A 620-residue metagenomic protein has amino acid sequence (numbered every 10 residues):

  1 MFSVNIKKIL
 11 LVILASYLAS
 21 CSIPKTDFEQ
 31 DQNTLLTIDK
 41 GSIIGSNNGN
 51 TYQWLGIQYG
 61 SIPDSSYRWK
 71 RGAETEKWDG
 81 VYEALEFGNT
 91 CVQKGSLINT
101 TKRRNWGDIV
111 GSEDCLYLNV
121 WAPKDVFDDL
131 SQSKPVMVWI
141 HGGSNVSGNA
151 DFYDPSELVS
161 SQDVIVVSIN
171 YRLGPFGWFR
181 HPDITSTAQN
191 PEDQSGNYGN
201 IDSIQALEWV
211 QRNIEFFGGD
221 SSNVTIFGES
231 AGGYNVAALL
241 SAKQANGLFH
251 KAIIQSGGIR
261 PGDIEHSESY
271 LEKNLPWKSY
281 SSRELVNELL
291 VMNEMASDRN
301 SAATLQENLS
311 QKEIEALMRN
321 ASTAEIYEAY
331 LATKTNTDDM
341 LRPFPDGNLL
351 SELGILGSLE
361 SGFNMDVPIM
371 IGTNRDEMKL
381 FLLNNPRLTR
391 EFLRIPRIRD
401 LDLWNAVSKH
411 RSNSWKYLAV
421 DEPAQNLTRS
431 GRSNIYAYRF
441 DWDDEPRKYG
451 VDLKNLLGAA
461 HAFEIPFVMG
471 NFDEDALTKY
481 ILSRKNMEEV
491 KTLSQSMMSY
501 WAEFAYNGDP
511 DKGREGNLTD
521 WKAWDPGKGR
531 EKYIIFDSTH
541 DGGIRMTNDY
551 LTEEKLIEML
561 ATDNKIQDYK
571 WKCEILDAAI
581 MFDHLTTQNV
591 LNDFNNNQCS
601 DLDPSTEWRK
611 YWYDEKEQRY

Functional and structural regions predicted by a protein language model:
F2, C21-N200, K479-M497, G508-R514 (+2 more regions): Non-catalytic accessory segments of hydrolases
N5-V12: Sec-dependent signal peptide recognition, specifically the positively charged N-region followed immediately by
L14-S22: Hydrophobic h-region of N-terminal signal peptides that target proteins for export in Gram-negative bacteria
Q53, S61-R68, Y327-E328, M378-F381 (+2 more regions): Short, solvent-exposed loop/turn elements at domain surfaces
G56, I98-N308, N348-S351, L356-N384 (+4 more regions): Serine-hydrolase-like catalytic core of hydrolytic proteins
I259-S269, A302-E489, Y500, N507 (+2 more regions): Substrate-gating cap/lid region and adjacent catalytic-acid/histidine neighborhood within extracellular/lumenal
L383, Q425, R429-Y620: Mobile gating loops/cap/lid regions near enzyme active sites that modulate substrate access
